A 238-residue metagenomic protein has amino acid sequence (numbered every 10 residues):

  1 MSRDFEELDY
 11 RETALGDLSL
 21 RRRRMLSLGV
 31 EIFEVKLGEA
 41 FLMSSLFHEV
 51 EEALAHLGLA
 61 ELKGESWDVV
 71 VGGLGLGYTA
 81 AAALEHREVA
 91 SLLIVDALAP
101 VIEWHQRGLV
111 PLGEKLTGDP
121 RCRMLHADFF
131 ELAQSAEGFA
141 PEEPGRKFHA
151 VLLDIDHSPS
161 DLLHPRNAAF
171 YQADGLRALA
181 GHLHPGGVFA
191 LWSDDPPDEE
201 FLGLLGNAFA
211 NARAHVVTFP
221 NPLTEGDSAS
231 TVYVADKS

Functional and structural regions predicted by a protein language model:
M1-V30: N-terminal auxiliary segments of SAM/dcSAM-dependent transferases
G16-L18, R22, V35-S66: Class I SAM-dependent methyltransferase Rossmann-like catalytic core, especially the SAM/SAH-binding loop
R23-M25, A235-S238: Active-site beta-strand termini and strand-to-loop segments that position acidic
G29-G38, D154-P159: Short, basic/glycine-rich phosphate-binding loops at helix/coil junctions that contact nucleotide phosphates
H48-P185, P197, R213, V217-F219 (+2 more regions): The AdoMet/dcAdoMet-binding core of the Class I SAM-like
L162-L163, D194-A208: Conserved class I S-adenosyl-L-methionine
G186-S193: Conserved beta-strand signature within the Rossmann-like core of class I S-adenosyl-L-methionine
F201-V217, D236-S238: A SAM-dependent methyltransferase catalytic signature shared across enzymes that methylate proteins
